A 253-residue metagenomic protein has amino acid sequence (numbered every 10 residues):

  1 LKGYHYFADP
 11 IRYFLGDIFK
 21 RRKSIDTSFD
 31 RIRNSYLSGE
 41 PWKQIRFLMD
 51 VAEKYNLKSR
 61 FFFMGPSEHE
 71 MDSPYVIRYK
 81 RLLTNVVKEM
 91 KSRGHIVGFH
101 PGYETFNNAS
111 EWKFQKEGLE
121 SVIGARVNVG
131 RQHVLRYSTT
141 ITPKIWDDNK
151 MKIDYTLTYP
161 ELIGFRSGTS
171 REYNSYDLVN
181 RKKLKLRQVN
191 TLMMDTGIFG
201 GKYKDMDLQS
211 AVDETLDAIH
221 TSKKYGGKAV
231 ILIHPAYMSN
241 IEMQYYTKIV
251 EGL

Functional and structural regions predicted by a protein language model:
K2-L37, V51, E120-S222: Active-site-adjacent pocket scaffolds in enzyme catalytic domains
G3-H5, T27, R46-I141, I163 (+2 more regions): Metal-dependent polysaccharide deacetylase catalytic core of the NodB/CE4 family, i.e., the active-site-bearing domain
N34-W42, T105: Short acidic-aromatic active-site loops that bind/stabilize oxyanions
E40, P74-L82, N107-E111, M206-S210 (+2 more regions): Alpha-helix N-cap and loop-to-helix initiation/capping positions
P41-L48, V86, Q115, T142 (+2 more regions): Alpha-helical packing segments of well-folded alpha/beta enzyme cores
K54, M90-S92, E120, Q209-L253: C-terminal domain-boundary segment and adjacent tail
N56, L184-L186, G226: Sequence-level motif detector for i,i+2 pairs with an aromatic at +2
N108-F114, T139-I145, F165-S170, I241-K248: Histidine/acidic-residue-rich catalytic or RNA/ligand-binding cores of hydrolases and nuclease-related proteins
